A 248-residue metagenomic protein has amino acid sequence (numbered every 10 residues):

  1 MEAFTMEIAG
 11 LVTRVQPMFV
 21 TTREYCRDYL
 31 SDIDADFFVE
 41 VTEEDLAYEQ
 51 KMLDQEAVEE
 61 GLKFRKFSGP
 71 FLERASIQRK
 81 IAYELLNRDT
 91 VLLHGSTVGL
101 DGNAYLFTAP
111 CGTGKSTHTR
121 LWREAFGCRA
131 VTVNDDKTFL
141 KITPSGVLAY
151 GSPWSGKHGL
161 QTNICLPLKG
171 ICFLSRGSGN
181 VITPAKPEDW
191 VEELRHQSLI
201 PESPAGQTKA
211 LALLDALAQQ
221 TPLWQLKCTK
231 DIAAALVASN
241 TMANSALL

Functional and structural regions predicted by a protein language model:
A3-F4, A9-Y25, E59, F67 (+3 more regions): Glycine-rich, often acidic-flanked micro-motifs that create phosphate/phosphodiester-binding or positioning elements
V15, D28-E84, T241-L248: Charged, amphipathic alpha-helical linker segments immediately N-terminal to NTP-binding catalytic cores
K66-C111: Glycine-rich adenosyl-nucleotide cofactor-binding module
K115: Conserved lysine of the Walker
H118-T119: Post-Walker A alpha-helix
